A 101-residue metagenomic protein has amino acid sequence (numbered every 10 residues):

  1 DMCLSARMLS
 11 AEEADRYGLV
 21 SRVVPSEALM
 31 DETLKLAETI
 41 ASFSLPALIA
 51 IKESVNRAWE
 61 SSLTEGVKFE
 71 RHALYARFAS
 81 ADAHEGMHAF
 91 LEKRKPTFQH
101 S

Functional and structural regions predicted by a protein language model:
D1-L48, S80, E85, R94: Crotonase-fold acyl-CoA enzyme core
M2, S54-A58, A73-F78: Helix-loop "lid/cap" segments that line or gate small-molecule binding pockets
P46, K68-A73, F78-A89: Short, charged alpha-helical segments
S62-V67: Short beta-strand->loop
H88-S101: Terminal low-complexity tails and localization/encapsulation signals of metabolic enzymes
